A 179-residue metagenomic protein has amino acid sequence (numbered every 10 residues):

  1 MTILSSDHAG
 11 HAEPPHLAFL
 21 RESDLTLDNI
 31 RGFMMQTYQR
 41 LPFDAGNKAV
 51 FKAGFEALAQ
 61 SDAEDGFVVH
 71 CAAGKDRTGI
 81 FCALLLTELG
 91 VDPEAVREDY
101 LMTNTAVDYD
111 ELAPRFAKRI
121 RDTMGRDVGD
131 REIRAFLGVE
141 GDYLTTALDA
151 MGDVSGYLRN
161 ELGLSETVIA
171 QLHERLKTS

Functional and structural regions predicted by a protein language model:
M1-V68, I80-S179: Cys-dependent protein tyrosine phosphatase-like superfamily
A73, R77-T78: Ser/Thr-glycine-rich phosphate-binding loops at phosphate-binding pockets of nucleotides, nucleotide cofactors
